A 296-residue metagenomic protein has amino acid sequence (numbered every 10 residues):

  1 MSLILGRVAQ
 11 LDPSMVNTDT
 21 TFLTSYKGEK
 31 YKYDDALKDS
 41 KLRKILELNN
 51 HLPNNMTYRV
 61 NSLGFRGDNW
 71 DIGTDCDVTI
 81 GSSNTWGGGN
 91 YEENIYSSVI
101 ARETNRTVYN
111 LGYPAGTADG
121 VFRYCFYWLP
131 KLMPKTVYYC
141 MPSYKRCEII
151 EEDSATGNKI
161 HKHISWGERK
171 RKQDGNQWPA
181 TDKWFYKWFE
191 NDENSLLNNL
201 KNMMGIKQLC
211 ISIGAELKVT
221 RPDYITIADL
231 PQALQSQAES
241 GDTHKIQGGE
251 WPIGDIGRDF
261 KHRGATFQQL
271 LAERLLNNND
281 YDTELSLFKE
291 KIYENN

Functional and structural regions predicted by a protein language model:
M1-V78, K131-L132, C140-D192, N199 (+5 more regions): N-terminal secretory targeting modules
N55-P130, L270: Serine-esterase "nucleophile elbow" of acetyl-processing enzymes
T79, R106-G112, T136-C140, G214-P222: A structural signal for short, well-ordered beta-strand segments and their strand-loop junctions that often border
S83-G88, Y113, D182-L200, I256-H262: Surface-exposed cleft-lining segments at the edges of enzyme active sites
W86-G89, T117-D119, Y144-I150, K218 (+1 more regions): Short catalytic/ligand-binding loop motif for oxyanion handling, primarily in non-cytosolic enzymes, centered on
E92, Y113-V121, N191-G205, R263-F267 (+1 more regions): Soluble or luminal CAZymes and related metallo-dependent hydrolases
Y139, L197-I246: Conserved, well-ordered alpha-helix/loop/beta-strand core segments that scaffold catalytic motifs
P252-N296: Histidine-centered active-site loop/cap adjacent to the catalytic His in serine esterases/O-acetyl transfer systems
